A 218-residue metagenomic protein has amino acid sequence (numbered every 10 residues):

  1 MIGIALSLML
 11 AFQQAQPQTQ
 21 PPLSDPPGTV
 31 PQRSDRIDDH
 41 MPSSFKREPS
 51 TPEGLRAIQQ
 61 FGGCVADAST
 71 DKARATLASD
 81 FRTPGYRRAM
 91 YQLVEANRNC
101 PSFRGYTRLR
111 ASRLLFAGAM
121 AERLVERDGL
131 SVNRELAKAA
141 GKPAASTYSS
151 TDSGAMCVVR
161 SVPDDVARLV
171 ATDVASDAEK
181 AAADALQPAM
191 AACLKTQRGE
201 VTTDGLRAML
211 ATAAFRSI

Functional and structural regions predicted by a protein language model:
M1-Q14: Sec-dependent N-terminal signal peptides
A15-G118: N-terminal Sec/ER secretory leader and immediately downstream segment of secreted/extracellular precursors
A57, L93, S150, L186-Q187: Residue-level signal for mature regions of secreted extracellular proteins and peptides
A66-A73, R104, L124, D128 (+3 more regions): Sec/Tat-exported extracytoplasmic proteins
R74-R82, V166-S176, K180: Short, tandemly repeated low-complexity microdomains enriched for cysteine and small residues
S112-D173: Extended amphipathic alpha-helical interaction segments
A185-I218: A cross-kingdom marker for long, charged
